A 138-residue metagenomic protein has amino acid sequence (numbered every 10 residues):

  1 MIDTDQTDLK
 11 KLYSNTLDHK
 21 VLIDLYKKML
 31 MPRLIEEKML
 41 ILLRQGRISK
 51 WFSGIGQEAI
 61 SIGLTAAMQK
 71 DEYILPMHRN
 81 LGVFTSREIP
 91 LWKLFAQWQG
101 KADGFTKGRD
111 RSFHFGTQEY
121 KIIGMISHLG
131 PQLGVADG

Functional and structural regions predicted by a protein language model:
M1-S49, K70: Cofactor-/ligand-binding subdomain signature composed of acidic, glycine-rich, tryptophan-containing flexible loops
L34-G138: Cofactor-binding active-site loop characterized by glycine-rich and histidine/acidic residues
